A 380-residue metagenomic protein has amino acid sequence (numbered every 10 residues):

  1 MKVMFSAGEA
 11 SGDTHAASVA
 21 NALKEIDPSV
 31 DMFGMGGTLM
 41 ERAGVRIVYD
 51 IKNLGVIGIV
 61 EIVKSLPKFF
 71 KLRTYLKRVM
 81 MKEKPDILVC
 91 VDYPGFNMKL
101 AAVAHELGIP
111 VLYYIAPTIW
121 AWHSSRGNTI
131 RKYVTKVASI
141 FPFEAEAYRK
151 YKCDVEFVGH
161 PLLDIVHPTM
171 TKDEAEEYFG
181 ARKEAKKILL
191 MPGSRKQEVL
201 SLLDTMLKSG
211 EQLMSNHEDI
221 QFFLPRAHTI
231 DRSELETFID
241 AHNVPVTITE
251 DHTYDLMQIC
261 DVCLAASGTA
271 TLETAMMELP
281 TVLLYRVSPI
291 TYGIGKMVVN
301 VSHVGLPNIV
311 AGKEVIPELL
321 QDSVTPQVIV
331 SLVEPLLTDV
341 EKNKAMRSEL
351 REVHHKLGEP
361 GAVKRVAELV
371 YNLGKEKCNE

Functional and structural regions predicted by a protein language model:
M1-E380: Nucleotide-activated sugar donor-binding and catalytic core shared by glycosyltransferases and related lipid-linked
